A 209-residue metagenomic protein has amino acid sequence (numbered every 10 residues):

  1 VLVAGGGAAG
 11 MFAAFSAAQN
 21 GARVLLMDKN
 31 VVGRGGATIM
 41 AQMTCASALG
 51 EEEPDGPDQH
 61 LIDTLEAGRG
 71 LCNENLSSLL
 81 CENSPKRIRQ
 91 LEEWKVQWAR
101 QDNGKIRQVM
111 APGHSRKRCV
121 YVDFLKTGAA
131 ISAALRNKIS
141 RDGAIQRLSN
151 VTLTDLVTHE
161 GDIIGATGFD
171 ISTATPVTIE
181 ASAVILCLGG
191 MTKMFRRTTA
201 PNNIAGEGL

Functional and structural regions predicted by a protein language model:
V1-L26: N-terminal Rossmann-like FAD-binding beta1-loop-alpha1 element of flavoenzymes
G6-G7, F124, A174, M194-N202: Alpha-helix N-cap/helix-initiation motif
F12, S16, G36-A37, V184: Hydrophobic/aromatic ligand-binding patch that stacks against planar heteroaromatic rings of cofactors or nucleotides
Q19-A22, G33, A46-A48, T199-G206: A glycine- and small-aliphatic-rich helix-loop capping segment at beta-alpha/alpha-beta transitions that lines
K29-S172, C187, K193: Conserved N-terminal/central alpha/beta ligand/cofactor-binding core
T173-A183: Core beta-strand elements of the Rossmann-like FAD/NAD(P) dinucleotide-binding domain in flavoenzyme oxidoreductases
A183-L209: Glycine-rich loop(s) and the adjacent beta-strand/alpha-helix scaffold that form part
